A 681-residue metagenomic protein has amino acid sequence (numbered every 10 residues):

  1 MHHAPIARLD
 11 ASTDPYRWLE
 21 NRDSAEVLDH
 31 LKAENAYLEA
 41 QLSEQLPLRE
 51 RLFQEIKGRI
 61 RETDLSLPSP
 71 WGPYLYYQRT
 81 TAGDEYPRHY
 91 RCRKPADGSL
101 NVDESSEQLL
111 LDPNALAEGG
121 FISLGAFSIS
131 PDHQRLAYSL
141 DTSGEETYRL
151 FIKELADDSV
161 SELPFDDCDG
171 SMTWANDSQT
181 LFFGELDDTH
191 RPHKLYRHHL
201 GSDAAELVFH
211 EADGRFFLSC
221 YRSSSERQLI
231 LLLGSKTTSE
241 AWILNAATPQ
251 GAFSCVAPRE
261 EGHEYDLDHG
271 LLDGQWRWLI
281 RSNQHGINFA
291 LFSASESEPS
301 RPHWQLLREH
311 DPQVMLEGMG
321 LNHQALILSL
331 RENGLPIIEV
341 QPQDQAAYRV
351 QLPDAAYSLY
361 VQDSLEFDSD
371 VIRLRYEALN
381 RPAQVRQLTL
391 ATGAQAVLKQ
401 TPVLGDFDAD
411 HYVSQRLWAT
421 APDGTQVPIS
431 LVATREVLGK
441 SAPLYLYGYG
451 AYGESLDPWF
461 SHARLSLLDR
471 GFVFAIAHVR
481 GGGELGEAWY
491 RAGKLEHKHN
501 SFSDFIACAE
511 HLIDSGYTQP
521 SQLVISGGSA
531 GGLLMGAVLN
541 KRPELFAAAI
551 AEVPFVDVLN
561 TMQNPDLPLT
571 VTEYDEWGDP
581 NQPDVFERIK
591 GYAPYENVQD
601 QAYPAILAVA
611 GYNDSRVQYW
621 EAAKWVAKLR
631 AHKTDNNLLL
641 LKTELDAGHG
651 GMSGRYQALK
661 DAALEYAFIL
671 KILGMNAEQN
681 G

Functional and structural regions predicted by a protein language model:
D29-S128, S139, F216-L271, L306 (+6 more regions): Non-catalytic accessory segments flanking enzyme active sites
P73, D132-Q134, D177-Q179, E226-R227 (+3 more regions): Short coil/turn segments that connect the beta-strands within blades of beta-propeller domains
R91-K94, F151-L155, Y196-G201, I243-A246 (+2 more regions): Beta-propeller blade signature
S106-A126, A137-L140, G144-E185, T189 (+2 more regions): Asp-box/WD-like beta-propeller blade repeats and closely related beta-sheet repeat scaffolds
E107, P113, A156-D166, G201-A212 (+3 more regions): Blade-edge beta-strand/turn elements of extracellular beta-propeller and related beta-sheet repeat scaffolds
L110, N114-F127, S139-E145, S159-S161 (+10 more regions): Cap/lid segment of the alpha/beta-hydrolase catalytic domain
E211-Q313, E317-M319, H323-A325, A602-Y603 (+1 more regions): Long hydrophobic segments that form regular secondary structure
V479-G681: Active-site-proximal cap/loop segments of hydrolase catalytic domains
